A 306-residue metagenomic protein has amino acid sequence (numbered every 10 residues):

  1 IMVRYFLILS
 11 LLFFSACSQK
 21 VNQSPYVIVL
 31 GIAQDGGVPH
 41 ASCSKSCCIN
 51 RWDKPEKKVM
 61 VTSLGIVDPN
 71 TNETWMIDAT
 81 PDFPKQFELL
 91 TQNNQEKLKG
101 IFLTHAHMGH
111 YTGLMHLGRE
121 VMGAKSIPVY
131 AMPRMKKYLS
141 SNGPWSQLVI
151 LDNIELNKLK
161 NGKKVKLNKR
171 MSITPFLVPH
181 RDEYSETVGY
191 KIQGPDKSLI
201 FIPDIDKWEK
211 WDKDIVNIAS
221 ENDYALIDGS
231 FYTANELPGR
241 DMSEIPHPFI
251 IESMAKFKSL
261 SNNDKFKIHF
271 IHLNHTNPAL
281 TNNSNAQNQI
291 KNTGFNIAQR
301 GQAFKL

Functional and structural regions predicted by a protein language model:
M2-L9: Sec-dependent signal peptide recognition, specifically the positively charged N-region followed immediately by
S15-A16: C-terminal motif of bacterial Sec signal peptides marking the signal peptidase cleavage site
K20-L90, L156-I218, Q302-L306: Core dinuclear metal-dependent hydrolase active-site scaffold
Q23, K125, V149-E155, N168-M171 (+2 more regions): A short helix-to-beta-strand connector/capping loop
M60, V67-Y130, D223: Active-site metal-binding motif and surrounding structural segment of the metallo-beta-lactamase
I101, A131, I200-F201, F270: Structural beta-sheet core signal
R134-G143: A short, active-site helix/loop in glycosyltransferases that binds the activated sugar's phosphate group
D196-S198, I205-Q302: Cap/insert and terminal regions of metallo-dependent hydrolase folds
